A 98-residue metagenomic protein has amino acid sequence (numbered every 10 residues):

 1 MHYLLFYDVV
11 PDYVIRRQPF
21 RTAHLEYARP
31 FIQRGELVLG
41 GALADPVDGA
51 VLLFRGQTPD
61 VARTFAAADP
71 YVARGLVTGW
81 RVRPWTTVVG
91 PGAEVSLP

Functional and structural regions predicted by a protein language model:
M1-P98: Conserved, structured core segments of small domains
